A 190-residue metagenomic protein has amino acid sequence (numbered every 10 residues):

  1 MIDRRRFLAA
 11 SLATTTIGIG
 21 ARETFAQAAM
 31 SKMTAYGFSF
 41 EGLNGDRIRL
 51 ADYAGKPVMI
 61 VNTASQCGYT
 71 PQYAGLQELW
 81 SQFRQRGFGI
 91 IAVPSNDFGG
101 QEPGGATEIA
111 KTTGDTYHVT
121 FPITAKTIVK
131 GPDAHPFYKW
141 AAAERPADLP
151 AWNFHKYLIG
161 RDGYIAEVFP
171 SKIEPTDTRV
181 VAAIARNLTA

Functional and structural regions predicted by a protein language model:
M1-T14: N-terminal secretory signal peptides and thylakoid transit peptides that target proteins across membranes
I17-E23: C-terminal segment of classical bacterial N-terminal signal peptides
F25-A51: N-terminal "domain-start" segment that seeds a small globular fold
Y53-G68, I90-I91: Short active-site neighborhood of thiol/selenol oxidoreductases, capturing the structured segment around
Y69-A134: Structural microenvironment flanking redox-active thiols in thiol-disulfide oxidoreductases
K139, A143-A190: Thiol-/selenol-based redox modules, centered on thioredoxin-like and closely related oxidoreductase domains
